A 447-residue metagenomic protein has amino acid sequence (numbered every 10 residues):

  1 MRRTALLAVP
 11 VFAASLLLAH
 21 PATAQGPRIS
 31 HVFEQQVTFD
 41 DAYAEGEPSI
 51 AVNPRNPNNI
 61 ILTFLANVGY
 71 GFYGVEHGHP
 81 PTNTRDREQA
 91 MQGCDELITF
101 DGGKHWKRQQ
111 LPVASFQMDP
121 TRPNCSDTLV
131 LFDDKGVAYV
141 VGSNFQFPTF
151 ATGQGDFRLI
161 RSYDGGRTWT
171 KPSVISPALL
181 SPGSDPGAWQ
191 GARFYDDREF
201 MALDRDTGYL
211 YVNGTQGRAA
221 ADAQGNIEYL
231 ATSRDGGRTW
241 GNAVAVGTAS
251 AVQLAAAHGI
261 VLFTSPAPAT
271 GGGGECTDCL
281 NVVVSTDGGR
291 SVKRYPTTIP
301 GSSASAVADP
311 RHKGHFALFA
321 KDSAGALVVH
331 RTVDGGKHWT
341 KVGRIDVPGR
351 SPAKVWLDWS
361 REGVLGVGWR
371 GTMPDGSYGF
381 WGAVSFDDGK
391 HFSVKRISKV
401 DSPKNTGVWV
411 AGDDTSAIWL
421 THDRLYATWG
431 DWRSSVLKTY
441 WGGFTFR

Functional and structural regions predicted by a protein language model:
R2-A24: Secretory targeting and sorting signals
Q25-R447: C-terminal PAP-associated
